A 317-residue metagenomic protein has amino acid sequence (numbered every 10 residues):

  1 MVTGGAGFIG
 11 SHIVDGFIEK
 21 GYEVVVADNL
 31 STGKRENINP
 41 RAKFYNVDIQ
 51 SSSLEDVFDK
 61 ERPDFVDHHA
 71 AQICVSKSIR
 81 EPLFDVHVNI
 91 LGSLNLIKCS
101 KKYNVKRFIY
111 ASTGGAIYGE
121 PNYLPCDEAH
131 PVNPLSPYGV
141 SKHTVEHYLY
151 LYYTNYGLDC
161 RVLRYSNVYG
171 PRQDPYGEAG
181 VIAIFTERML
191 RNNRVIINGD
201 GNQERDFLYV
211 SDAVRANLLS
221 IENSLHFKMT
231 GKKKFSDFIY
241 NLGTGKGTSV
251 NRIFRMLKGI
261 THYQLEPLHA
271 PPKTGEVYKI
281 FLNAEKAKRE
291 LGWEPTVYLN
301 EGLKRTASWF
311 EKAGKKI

Functional and structural regions predicted by a protein language model:
M1-V168, N217, I221, W293 (+2 more regions): N-terminal Rossmann-like NAD(P)+-binding domain of SDR-like oxidoreductases, especially those catalyzing
D48, E187-I317: C-terminal substrate-binding subdomain of Rossmann-fold SDR/epimerase-dehydratase oxidoreductases
E55, Y150, A183, R255 (+1 more regions): Active-site phosphate/pyrophosphate- and oxyanion-stabilizing loops and adjacent acidic/basic residues in soluble
P137, V145, E178, V250 (+1 more regions): Conserved donor sugar-nucleotide recognition element shared by glycan-biosynthetic enzymes
G170-R172, T274: Short beta-strand->alpha-helix junction loop in the catalytic core of nucleotide-activated group-transfer enzymes
